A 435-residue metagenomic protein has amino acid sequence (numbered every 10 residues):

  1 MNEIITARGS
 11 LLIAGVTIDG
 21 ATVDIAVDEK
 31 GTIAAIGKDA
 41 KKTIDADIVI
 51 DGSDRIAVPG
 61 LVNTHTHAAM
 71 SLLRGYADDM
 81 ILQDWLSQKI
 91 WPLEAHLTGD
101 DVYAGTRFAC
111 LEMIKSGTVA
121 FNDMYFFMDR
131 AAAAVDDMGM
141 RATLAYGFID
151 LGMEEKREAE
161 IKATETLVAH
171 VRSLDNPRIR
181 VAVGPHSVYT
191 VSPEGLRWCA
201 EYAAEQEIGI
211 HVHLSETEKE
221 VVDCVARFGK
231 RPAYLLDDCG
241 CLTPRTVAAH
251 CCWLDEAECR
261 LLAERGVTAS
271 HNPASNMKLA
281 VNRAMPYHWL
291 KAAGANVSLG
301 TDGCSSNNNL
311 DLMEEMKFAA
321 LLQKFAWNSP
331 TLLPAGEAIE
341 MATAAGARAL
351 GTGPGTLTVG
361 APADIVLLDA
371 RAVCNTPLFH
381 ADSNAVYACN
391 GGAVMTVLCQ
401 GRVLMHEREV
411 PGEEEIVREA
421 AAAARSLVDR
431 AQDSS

Functional and structural regions predicted by a protein language model:
M1-V23, V27-A34, T343-S435: Active-site microenvironment of metallo-dependent hydrolases
N2-G15, T43-W85, R107, L111-K115: Replace "His-x-His-based motif
V16, G31, D54, H65 (+14 more regions): Divalent metal-coordination and catalytic microenvironments
L72-A104, L111, M138-M153, E158 (+3 more regions): Active-site gating loops and adjacent loop-to-helix segments of metal-dependent hydrolytic enzymes
R74-M140, A163-L174, A422-Q432: Alpha-helical scaffold segments that flank or form the walls of functional sites
R130-C252, A257-C259: Metal-coordinating catalytic core of metallo-dependent amide/deamination hydrolases
E218-K230, E258-A263, A280-L290, N307-K324 (+1 more regions): Histidine/acidic-residue-rich catalytic or RNA/ligand-binding cores of hydrolases and nuclease-related proteins
D238-R245, Y287-A372, V386-N390, L398: His/Asp/Glu-enriched, well-ordered alpha-helical/loop segment that forms or immediately abuts the divalent-metal
